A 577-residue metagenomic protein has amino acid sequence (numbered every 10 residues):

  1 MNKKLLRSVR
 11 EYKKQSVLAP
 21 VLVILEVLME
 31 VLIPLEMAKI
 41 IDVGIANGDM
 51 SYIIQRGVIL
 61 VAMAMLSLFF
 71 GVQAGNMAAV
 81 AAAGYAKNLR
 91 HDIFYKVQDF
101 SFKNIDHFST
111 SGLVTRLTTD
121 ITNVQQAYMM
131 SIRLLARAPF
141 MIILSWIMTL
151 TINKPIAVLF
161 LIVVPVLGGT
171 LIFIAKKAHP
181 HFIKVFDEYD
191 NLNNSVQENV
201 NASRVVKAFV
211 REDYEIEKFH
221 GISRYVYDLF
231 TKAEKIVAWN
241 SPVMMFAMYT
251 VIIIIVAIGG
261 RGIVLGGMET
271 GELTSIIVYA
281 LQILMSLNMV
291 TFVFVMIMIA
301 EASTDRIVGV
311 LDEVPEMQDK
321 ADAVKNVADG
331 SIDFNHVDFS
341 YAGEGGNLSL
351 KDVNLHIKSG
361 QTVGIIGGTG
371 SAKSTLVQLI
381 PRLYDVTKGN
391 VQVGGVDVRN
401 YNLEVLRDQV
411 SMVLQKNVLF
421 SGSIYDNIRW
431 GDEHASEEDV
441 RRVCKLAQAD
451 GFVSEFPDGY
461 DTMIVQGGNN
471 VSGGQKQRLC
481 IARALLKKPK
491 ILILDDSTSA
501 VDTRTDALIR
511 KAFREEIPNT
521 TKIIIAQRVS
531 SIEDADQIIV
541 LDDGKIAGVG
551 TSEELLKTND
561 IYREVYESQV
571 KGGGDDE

Functional and structural regions predicted by a protein language model:
M1-E11, L113: A short amphipathic helical element positioned immediately N-terminal to and/or at the very start of a transmembrane
R10, S16-Q73, M77, T151-P155 (+2 more regions): Transmembrane helix-loop-helix hairpins at lipid-water interfaces of multipass membrane proteins, especially the type-1
R10, V21, L25, M29 (+7 more regions): Hydrophobic alpha-helical transmembrane segments of ABC transporter permease domains
R10-K14, M77, D99-K103, T119-I132 (+7 more regions): An intracellular "coupling" helix at the cytosolic face of ABC transporter transmembrane type-1 domains
L25-M29, I33, V61, L66-A82 (+5 more regions): Hydrophobic alpha-helical membrane-associated segments
N47-G48, A83, H91-T115, T119-I121 (+7 more regions): Short intracellular "coupling" helices and adjacent cytoplasmic loop segments at the cytosolic face of multi-pass
G48-Q55, L144, M148-V163, K232-R306 (+1 more regions): Helix-loop-helix
N326-E577: ABC-type nucleotide-binding domain
